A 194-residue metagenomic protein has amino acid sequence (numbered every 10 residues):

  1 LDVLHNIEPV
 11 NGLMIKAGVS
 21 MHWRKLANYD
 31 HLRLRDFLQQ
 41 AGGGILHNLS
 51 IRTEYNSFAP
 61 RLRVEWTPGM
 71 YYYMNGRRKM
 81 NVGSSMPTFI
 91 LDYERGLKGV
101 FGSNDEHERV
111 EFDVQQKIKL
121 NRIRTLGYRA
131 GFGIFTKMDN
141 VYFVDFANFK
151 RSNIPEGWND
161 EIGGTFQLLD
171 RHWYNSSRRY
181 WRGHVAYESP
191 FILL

Functional and structural regions predicted by a protein language model:
L1, S50, D92-L193: C-terminal outer-membrane beta-barrel translocator/porin domains of Gram-negative envelope proteins and their
L1-L120: Transmembrane beta-strand segments of outer-membrane beta-barrel domains in Gram-negative and organellar OMPs
